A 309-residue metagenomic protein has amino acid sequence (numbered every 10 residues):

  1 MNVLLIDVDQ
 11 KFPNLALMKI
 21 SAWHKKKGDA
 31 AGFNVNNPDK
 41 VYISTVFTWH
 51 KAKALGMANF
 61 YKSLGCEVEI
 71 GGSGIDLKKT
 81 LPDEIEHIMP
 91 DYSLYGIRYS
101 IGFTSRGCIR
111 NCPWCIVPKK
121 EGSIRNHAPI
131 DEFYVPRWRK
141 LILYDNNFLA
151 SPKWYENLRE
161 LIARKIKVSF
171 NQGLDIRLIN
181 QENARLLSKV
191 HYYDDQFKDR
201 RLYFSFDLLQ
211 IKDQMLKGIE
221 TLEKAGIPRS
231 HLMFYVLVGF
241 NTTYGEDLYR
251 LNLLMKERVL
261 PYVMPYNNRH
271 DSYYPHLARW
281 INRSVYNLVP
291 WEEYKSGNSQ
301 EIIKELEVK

Functional and structural regions predicted by a protein language model:
M1, E67-S105, I109-K140: N-terminal [4Fe-4S]-dependent radical SAM core
M1-I70, I75-L77: A short, structured N-terminal alpha-helical element that caps or precedes a catalytic domain
L5-D9, Y42-V46, I116-G218, R229-F240 (+1 more regions): Core AdoMet radical
F12-P13, H50-A52, D76-T80, R110-N111 (+4 more regions): Short catalytic/ligand-binding loop motif for oxyanion handling, primarily in non-cytosolic enzymes, centered on
P13-N14, E69, L77-T80, R125 (+1 more regions): Charged phosphate-binding loop/patch that engages nucleotide di/tri-phosphates or the phosphate backbone of nucleic
I20, K53-Y61, N157-L158, N183-L187 (+2 more regions): A general structural detector for well-ordered alpha-helical segments in enzyme core domains, enriched
K25-A30, F60-I70, E84, I162-S169 (+3 more regions): Structural alpha-beta junctions
Q196-R201, Q210-K309: A structural motif corresponding to the C-terminal lobe/cap of the Radical SAM core domain
